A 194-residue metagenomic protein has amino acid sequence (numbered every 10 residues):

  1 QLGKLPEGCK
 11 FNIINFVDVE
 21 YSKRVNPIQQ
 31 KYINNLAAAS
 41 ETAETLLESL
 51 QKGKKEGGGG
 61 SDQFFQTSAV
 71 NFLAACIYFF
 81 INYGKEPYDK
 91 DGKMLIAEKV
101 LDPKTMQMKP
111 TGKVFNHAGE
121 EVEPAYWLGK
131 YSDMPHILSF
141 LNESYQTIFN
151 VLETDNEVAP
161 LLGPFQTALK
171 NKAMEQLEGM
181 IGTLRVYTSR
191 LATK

Functional and structural regions predicted by a protein language model:
Q1-K194: P-loop NTPase motor domains
